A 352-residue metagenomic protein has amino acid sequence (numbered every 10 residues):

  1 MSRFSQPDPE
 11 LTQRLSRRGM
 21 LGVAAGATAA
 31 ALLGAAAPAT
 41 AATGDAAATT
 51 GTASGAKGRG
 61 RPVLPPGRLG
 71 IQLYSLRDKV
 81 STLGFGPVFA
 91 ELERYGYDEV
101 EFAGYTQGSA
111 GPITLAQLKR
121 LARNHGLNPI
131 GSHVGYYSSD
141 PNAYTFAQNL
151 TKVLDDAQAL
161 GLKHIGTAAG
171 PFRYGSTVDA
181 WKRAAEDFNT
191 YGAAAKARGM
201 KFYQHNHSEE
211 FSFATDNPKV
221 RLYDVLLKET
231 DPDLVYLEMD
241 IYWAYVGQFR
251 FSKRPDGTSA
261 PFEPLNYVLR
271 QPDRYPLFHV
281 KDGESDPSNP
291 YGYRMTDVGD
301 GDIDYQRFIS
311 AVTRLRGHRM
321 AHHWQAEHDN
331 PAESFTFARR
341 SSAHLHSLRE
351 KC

Functional and structural regions predicted by a protein language model:
M1-L15: N-terminal secretory signal peptides
R14-G19, A29-R61: N-terminal twin-arginine translocation
A24-G34, D140-Y236: Active-site acidic/histidine proton-transfer and metal-coordination neighborhood in alpha/beta enzyme cores
G60-L64, F89-R94, A110-I130, N149-G161 (+4 more regions): Acidic (Asp/Glu)-rich catalytic clusters
R61-F85: Boundary/entry segment of secreted carbohydrate-active catalytic domains
L69-Q72, V100-F102, P129-V134, I165-T167 (+4 more regions): Hydrophobic faces of well-ordered beta-strands that scaffold small-molecule active sites in alpha/beta enzyme cores
R77-L83, A103-T114, Y136-A147, F172-S176 (+6 more regions): Acidic-and-aromatic substrate-binding clefts and catalytic sites of carbohydrate-active enzymes
E99, K196-D297, D302: Acidic/histidine-rich catalytic cores of soluble enzymes
